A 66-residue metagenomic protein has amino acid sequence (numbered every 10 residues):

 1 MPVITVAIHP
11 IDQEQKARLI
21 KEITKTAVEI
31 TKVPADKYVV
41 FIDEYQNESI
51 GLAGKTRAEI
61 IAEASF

Functional and structural regions predicted by a protein language model:
P2-F66: A domain-level signal for the structural core that forms small-molecule/cofactor-binding pockets and catalytic centers
